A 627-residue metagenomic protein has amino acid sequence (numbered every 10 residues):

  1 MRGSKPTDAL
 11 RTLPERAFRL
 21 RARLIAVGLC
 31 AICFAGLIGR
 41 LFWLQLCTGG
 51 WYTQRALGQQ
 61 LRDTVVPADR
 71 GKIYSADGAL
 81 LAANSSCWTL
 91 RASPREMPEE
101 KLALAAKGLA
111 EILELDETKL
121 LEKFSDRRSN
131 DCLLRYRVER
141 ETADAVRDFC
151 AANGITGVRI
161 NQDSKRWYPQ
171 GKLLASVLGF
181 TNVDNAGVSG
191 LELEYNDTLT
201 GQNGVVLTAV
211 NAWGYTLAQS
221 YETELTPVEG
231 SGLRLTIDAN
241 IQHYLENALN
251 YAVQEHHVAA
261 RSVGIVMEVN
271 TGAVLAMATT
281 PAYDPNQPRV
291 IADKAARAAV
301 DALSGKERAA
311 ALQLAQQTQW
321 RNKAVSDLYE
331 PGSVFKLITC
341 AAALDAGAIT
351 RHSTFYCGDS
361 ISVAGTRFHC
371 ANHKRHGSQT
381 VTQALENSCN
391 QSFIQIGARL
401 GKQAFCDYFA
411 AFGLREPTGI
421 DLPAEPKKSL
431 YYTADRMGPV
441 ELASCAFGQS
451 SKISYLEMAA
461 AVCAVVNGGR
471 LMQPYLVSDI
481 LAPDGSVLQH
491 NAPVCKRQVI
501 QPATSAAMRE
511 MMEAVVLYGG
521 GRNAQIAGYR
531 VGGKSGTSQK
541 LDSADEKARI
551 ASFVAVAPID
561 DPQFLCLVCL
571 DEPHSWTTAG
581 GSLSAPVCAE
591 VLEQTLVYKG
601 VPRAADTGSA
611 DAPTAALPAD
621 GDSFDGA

Functional and structural regions predicted by a protein language model:
M1-L303, Q319, L328, Q403-G413 (+4 more regions): Periplasmic/cell-envelope proteins involved in peptidoglycan metabolism and beta-lactam response
R2-T7, A82, N211-T223, V269-V334 (+4 more regions): Beta-lactam-recognizing serine transpeptidase/beta-lactamase-like catalytic domain environment
